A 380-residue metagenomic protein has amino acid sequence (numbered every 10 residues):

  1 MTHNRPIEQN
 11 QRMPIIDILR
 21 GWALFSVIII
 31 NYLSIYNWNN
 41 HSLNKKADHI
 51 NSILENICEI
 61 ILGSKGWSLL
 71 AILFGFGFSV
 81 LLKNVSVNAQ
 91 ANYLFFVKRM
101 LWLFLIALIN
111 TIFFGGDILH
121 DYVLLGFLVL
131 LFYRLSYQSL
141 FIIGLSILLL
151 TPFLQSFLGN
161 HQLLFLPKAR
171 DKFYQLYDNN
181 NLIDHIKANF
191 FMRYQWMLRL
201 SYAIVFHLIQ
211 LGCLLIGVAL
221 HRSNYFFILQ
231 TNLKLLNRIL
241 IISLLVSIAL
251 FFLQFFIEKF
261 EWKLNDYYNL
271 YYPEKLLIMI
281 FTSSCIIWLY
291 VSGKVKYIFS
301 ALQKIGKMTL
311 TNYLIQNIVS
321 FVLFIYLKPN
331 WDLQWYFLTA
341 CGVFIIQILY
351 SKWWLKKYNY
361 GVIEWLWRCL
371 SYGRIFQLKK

Functional and structural regions predicted by a protein language model:
T2-F74: N-terminal signal-anchor module of multipass membrane proteins
E8-L24, L236-S243, Y290-V319, N359-G373: Functional transmembrane helices that form membrane-embedded active or gating regions
Y36, V80, N84-L148: Internal alpha-helical transmembrane segments
K46-I60, I183-R199, K259-Y268: Juxtamembrane membrane-water interface segments that cap and precede transmembrane helices
S68-K83, L119-Y133, I204-I228, E274-G293: Specific transmembrane alpha-helix
Q90-N92, L130-I143, V218-I242: Solvent-exposed interhelical
L145-R222: Long hydrophobic alpha-helical segments that form multi-pass transmembrane helix bundles in integral membrane proteins
W262-Y358: Alpha-helical transmembrane segments of multi-pass integral membrane proteins
